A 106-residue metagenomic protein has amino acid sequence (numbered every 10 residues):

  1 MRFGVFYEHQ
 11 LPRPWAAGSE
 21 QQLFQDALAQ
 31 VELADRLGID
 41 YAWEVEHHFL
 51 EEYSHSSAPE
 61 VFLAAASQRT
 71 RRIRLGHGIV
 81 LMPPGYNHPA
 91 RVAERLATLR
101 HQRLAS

Functional and structural regions predicted by a protein language model:
M1-R69, I73-H77: N-terminal beta1-alpha1-beta2 module of alpha/beta enzyme domains
R2-E20, P84-S106: Flexible, glycine-rich active-site loops centered on histidine and acidic residues that chelate a metal or position
L50-Y53, P83-N87: Short active-site-adjacent helix-start/loop capping segments
G76-P84: Conserved strand-turn element in the central/C-terminal portion of the radical SAM core barrel that lines
